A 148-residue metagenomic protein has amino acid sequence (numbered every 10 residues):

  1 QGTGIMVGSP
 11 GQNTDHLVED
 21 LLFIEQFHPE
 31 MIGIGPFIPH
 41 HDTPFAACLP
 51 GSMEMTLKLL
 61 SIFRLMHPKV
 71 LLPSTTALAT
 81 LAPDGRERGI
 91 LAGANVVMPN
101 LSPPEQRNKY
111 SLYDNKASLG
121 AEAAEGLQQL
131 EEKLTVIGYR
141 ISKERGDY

Functional and structural regions predicted by a protein language model:
G2-Q12, P39-A46: Active-site-proximal beta-alpha loop/turn segments in soluble metabolic enzymes
G4-V7, D15, G33, L71: Conserved mixed alpha/beta catalytic, RNA-binding, or beta-rich assembly cores of soluble enzyme, regulatory
M6-D20, T76-P83: Active-site glycine- and acidic-residue-rich loops that bind and position anionic ligands or nucleotide-like cofactors
E25-Y148: Auxiliary Fe-S-binding modules of radical SAM enzymes
